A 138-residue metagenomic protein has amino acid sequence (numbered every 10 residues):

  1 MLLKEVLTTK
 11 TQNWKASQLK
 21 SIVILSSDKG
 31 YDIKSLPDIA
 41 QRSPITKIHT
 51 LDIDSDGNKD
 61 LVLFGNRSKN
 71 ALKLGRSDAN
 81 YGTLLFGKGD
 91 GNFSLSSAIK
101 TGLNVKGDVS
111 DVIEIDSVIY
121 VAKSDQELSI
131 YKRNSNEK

Functional and structural regions predicted by a protein language model:
M1-K138: Beta-propeller-forming repeat regions
